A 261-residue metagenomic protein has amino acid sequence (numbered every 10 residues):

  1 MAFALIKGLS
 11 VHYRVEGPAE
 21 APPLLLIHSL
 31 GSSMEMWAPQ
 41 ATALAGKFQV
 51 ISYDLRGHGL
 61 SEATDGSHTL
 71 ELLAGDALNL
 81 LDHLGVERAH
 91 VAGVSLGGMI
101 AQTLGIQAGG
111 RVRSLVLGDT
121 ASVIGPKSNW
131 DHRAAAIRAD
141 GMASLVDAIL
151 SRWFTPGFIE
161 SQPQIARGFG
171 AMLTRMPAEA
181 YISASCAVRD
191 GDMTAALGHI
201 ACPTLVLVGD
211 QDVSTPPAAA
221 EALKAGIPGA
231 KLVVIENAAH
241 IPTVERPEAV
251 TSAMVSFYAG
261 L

Functional and structural regions predicted by a protein language model:
L9-A63: Conserved HGGG/HGGXW glycine-rich cap/lid loop of the alpha/beta-hydrolase fold
V11, G125-S128, D140-H199: Conserved alpha/beta-hydrolase catalytic His-Asp/Glu region
D54, H90, R113-V116: Residue in the alpha/beta-hydrolase core beta-strand immediately N-terminal to the catalytic nucleophile
E71-A89: Conserved acidic catalytic loop of the alpha/beta-hydrolase fold
M99-V146, W153: Flexible "cap/lid" loop of the alpha/beta hydrolase fold
I200, V206-V208: Short beta-strand/loop motif that positions the catalytic acidic residue of the alpha/beta-hydrolase fold
D210-T215: Acidic catalytic loop of the alpha/beta-hydrolase fold
A230-L261: Catalytic active-site module of serine/aspartate enzymes centered on a nucleophile-bearing elbow/loop
